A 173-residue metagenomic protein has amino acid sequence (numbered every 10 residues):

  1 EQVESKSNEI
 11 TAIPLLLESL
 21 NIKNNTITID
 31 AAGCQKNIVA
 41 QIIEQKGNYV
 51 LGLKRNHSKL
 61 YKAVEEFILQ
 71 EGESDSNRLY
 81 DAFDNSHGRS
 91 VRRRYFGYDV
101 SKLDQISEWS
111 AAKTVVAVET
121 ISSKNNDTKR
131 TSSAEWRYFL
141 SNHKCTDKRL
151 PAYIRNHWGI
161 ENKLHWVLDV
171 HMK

Functional and structural regions predicted by a protein language model:
E1-N37: Conserved, well-structured functional cores that handle cations and Mg-NTP chemistry
I13, T26-C34, Y49, F139 (+1 more regions): Short, conserved catalytic/metal-binding motifs centered on acidic residues
S19-N21, Q41-E44, K129-S132: Solvent-exposed alpha-helices and their adjacent loops that cap or buttress functional pockets in soluble metabolic
N37-A40, Y61-A63: A short acidic (Asp/Glu
V39-G47, L69: Short, surface-exposed basic-aromatic patches at helix termini and helix-loop junctions that form
K54-N156: An anionic, glycine-rich sequence signature occurring as long contiguous blocks
Y153-K173: Basic, amphipathic alpha-helical segments enriched in Lys/Arg and hydrophobic/aromatic residues
